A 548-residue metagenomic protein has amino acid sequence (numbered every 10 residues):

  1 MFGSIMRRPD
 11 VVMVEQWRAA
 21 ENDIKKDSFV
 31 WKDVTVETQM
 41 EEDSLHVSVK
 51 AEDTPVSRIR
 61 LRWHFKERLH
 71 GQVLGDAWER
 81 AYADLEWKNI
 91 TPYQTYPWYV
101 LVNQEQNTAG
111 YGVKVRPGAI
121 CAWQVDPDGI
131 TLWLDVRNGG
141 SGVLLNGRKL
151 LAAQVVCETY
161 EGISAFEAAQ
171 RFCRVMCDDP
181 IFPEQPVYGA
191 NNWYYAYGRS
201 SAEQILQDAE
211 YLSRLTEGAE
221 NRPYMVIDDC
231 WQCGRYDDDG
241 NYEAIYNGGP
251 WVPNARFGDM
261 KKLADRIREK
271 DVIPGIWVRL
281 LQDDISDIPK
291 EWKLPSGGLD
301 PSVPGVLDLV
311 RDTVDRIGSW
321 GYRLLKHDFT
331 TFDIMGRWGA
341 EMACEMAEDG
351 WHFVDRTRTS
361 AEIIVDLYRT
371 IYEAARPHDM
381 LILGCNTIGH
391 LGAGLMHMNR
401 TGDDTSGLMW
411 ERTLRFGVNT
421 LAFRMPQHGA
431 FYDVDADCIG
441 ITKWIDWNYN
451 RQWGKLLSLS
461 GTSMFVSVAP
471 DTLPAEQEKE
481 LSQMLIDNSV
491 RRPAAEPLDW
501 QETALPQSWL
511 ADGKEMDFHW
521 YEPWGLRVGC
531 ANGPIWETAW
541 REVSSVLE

Functional and structural regions predicted by a protein language model:
M1-P223, P250, L324: Carbohydrate-recognition beta-sandwich/jelly-roll modules in extracellular/periplasmic carbohydrate-active proteins
A51-D53, F65, A119, V136-N138 (+7 more regions): Short, flexible loop/turn elements at secondary-structure junctions
W98-Y99, N221-K443, Q477: Aromatic- and carboxylate-enriched substrate-binding clefts and catalytic-loop regions of carbohydrate-active enzymes
D135-R137, N146-R148, A152, N191 (+1 more regions): Active-site-proximal substrate-binding groove within the catalytic cores of carbohydrate-active enzymes
Y160, G198, S213, E217 (+5 more regions): Hydrophobic/aromatic-lined pockets within catalytic cores
P186, N247, K455: Residues that flank catalytic or metal-binding motifs in active/ligand-binding sites
S201-L215, D239, P304-G318, N450-R451: Short, acidic/polar
Y211, G218, C230-Y236, D283 (+1 more regions): Glycine-rich, acidic and aromatic/proline-enriched surface loops and short helix-turn segments that act as binding
